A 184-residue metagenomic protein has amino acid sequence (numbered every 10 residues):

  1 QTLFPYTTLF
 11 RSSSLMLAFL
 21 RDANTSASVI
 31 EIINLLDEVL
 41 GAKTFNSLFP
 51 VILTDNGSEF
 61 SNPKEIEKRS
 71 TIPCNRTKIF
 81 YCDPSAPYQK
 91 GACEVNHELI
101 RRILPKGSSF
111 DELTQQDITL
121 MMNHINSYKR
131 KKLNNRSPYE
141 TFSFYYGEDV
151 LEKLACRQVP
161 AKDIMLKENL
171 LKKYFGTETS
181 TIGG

Functional and structural regions predicted by a protein language model:
Q1-T8: Single conserved hydrophobic/aromatic residue that forms the stacking wall/gate of nucleotide- or nucleobase-binding
R11-M16: Coil-to-beta-strand transition motifs
A18-K43: Active-site beta-loop-alpha junctions of metal-dependent nucleic acid enzymes, especially the RNase H-like/DDE
N24-T25, L35-L36, N56, K68-N75: Active/binding-pocket-proximal capping segment
K43-L48, C74-R76: Short helix-terminating capping/connector loops at secondary-structure junctions
V51: Hydrophobic "anchor" residues on beta-strands that sit immediately upstream of conserved functional sites
T54-N56, P63, E67-S70, I79-L104 (+1 more regions): RNase H-like two-metal-ion nuclease catalytic core shared by retroviral integrases and related mobile-element nucleases
K106-G184: C-terminal domain-tail junction helix/linker
